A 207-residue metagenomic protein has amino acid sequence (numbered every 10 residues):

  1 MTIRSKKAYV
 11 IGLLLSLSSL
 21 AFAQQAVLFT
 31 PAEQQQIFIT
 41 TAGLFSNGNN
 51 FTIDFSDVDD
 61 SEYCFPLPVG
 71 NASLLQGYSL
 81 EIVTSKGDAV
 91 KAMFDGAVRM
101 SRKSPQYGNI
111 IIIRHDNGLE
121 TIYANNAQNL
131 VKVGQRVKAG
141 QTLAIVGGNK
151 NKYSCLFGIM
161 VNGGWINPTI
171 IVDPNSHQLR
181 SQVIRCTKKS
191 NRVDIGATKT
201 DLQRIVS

Functional and structural regions predicted by a protein language model:
T2-V10: Bacterial N-terminal signal peptides that target proteins for export
I11-S18: Bacterial N-terminal signal peptides
S19-A23: Sec/Tat signal peptide C-region and signal peptidase I cleavage site
Q24-G108, A139, T169, S181-S207: Surface-exposed, glycine-biased beta-strand/turn segments
E81, A89, I112, I122 (+2 more regions): Conserved beta-strand positions that form and line the central face of beta-propeller blades
V83, R114-D116, M160: A generic structural motif
A92-L130, S154-L156: Zn2+-dependent peptidoglycan hydrolase active-site motif and core
Q135-D201: Conserved, short, structured surface segments that act as functional micro-motifs
